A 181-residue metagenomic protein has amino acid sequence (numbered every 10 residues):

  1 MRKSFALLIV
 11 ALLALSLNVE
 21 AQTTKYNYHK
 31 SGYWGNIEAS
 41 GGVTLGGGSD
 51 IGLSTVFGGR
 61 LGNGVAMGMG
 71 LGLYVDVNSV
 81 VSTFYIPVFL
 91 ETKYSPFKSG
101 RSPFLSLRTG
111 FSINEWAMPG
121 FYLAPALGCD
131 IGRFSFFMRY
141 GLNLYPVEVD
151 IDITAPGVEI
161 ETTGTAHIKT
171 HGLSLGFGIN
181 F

Functional and structural regions predicted by a protein language model:
M1-H29, F181: Cleavable N-terminal export/targeting peptides
S4-F5, S95, H171: Residue-level detector of intrinsically disordered/flexible regions characterized by low predicted structural confidence
T23, W34, E38, M69-Y85 (+2 more regions): Flexible, solvent-exposed loop segments that connect beta-strands
T23-K25, G120-F181: Predominantly the C-terminal beta-signal and adjacent terminal strand-loop region of outer-membrane beta-barrel
N27-Y33, R101: A short, polar/charged loop/turn motif at coil->beta-strand junctions and beta-hairpin connectors
N36, F89, S174-G176: Beta-strand secondary-structure signal
A39-V43, G47, I51-F136, Y140 (+1 more regions): Gram-negative (and chloroplast) outer-membrane scaffold detector with strong preference for beta-barrel transmembrane
